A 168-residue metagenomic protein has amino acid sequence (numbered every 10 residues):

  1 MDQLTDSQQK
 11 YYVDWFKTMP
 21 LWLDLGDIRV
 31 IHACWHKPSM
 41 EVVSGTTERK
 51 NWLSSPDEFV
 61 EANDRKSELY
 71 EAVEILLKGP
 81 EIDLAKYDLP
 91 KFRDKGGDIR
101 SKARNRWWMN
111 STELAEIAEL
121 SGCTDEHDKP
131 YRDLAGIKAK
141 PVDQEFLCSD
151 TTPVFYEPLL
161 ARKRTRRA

Functional and structural regions predicted by a protein language model:
M1-A168: Feature recognizes metal-dependent phosphohydrolase scaffolds
